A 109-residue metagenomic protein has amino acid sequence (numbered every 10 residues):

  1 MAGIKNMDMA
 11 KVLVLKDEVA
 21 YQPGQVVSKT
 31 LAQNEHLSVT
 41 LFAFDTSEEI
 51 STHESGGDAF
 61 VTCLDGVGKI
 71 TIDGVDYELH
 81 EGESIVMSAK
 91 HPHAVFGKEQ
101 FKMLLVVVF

Functional and structural regions predicted by a protein language model:
M1-H36, T71: A short, N-terminal "cap"/entry segment at the start of jelly-roll beta-barrel domains of the cupin/DSBH fold
G24-Q25, S38-S55: Conserved short histidine dyad/triad with adjacent acidic residue
L37, T46, G56, V75 (+2 more regions): A generic "binding-loop/recognition-motif" signal
A43-D45, G56-I70: Short, conserved beta-strand element in jelly-roll/cupin
L64-D65, H80-E81, E99: A cytosolic small-molecule/anion-sensing beta-strand core signal
G74-A89: Short acidic-glycine-tyrosine-enriched beta hairpin
A89-F109: Ligand-binding loop in jelly-roll beta-barrel domains
